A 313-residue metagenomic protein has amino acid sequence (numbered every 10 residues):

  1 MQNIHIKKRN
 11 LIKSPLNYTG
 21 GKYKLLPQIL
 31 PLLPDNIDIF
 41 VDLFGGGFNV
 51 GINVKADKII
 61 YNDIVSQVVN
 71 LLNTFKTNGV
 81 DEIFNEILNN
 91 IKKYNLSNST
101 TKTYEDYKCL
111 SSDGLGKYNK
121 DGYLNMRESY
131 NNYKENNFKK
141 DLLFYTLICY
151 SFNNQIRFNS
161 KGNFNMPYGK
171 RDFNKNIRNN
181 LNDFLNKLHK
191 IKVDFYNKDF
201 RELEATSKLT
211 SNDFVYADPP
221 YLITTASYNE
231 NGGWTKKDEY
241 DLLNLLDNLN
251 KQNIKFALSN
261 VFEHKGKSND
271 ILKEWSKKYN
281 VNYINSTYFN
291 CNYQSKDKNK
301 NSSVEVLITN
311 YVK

Functional and structural regions predicted by a protein language model:
M1-F44, N49-V50, V54: S-adenosyl-L-methionine
I29, F40-V54, Y61-S66, Y145-F152 (+5 more regions): Conserved proline-anchored active-site loop of SAM-dependent methyltransferases that bridges a beta-strand
D57-K190: Class I S-adenosyl-L-methionine-dependent methyltransferase module
N180-D194, N244-F256: A structural motif corresponding to the C-terminal end of an alpha-helix and its immediate exit/capping segment
V193, D213, Y279: Short, conserved active-site loop motifs that form the nucleotide-linked donor/cofactor pocket
Y196-D199, N285: Short loop/edge segments at beta-strand edges and connector loops that shape dinucleotide/nucleotide cofactor-binding
R201-E204: Short loop/turn elements that flank and shape the SAM/SAH-binding pocket of Class I
L222-I223, N231-K313: Long, positively charged, glycine-interspersed low-complexity recognition regions
